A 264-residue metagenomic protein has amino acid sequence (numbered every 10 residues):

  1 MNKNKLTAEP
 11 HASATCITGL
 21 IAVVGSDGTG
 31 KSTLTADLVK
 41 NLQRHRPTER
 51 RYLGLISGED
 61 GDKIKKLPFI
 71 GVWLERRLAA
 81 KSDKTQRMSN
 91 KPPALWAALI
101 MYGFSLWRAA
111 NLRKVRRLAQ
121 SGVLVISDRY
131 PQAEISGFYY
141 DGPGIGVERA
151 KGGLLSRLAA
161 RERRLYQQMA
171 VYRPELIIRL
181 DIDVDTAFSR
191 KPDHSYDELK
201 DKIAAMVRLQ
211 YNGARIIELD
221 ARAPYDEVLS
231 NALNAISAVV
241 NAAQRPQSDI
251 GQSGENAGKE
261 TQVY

Functional and structural regions predicted by a protein language model:
K5, E175, V184-Y264: NTP-dependent small-molecule kinase module
V23: Hydrophobic anchor at the beta1->P-loop junction of P-loop NTPases
S26: P-loop (Walker A) phosphate-binding loop of NTP-binding proteins
K31: Conserved lysine of the Walker
L34: Hydrophobic positions on the alpha1 helix immediately C-terminal to the Walker A/P-loop
H45-G61: Short beta-strand-centered segment that lines the nucleotide-binding/catalytic pocket of NTP-utilizing
S57-G153: ATP-dependent small-molecule kinase phosphotransfer cores that center on conserved nucleotide phosphate-binding segments
R129-R208: A glycine- and Lys/Arg-enriched "phosphate-lid" helix/loop adjacent to the NTP-binding pocket of small-molecule kinases
